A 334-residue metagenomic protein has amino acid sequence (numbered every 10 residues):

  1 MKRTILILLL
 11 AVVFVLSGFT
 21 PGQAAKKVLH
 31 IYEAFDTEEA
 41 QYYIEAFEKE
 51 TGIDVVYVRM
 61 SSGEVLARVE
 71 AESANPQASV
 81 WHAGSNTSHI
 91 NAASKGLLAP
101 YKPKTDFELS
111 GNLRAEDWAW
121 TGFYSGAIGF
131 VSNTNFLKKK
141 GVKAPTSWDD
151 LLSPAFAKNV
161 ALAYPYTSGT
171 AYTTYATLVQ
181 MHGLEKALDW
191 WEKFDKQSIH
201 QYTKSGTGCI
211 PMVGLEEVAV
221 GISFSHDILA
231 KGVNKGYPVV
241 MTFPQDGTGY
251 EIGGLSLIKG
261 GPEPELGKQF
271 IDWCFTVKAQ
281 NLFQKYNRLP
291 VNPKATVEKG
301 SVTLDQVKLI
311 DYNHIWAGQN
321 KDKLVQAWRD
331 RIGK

Functional and structural regions predicted by a protein language model:
M1-V28: Short, low-complexity disordered leader/linker segments with a strong preference for bacterial N-terminal type II
A25-N91: Early extracytoplasmic/lumenal segment of secretory-pathway proteins
E33-Q41, P76-E217: Extracytoplasmic ligand-binding site segments that recognize negatively charged/polar headgroups
T87-N91, G214, A219-P238: A ligand-binding cleft/hinge motif common to bilobed small-molecule-binding domains
L98-T105, A119-T121, D149, A219-V220 (+3 more regions): Short beta-strand->loop
G126, W191-D195, H200-T203, K235-K259: Periplasmic-binding protein-like
V131-F136, A176, E251-E263, L282-F283: A bilobed periplasmic-binding-protein/Venus flytrap-type ligand-binding module shared by bacterial periplasmic
A155-A163, C274-V297: Periplasmic-binding protein-like
